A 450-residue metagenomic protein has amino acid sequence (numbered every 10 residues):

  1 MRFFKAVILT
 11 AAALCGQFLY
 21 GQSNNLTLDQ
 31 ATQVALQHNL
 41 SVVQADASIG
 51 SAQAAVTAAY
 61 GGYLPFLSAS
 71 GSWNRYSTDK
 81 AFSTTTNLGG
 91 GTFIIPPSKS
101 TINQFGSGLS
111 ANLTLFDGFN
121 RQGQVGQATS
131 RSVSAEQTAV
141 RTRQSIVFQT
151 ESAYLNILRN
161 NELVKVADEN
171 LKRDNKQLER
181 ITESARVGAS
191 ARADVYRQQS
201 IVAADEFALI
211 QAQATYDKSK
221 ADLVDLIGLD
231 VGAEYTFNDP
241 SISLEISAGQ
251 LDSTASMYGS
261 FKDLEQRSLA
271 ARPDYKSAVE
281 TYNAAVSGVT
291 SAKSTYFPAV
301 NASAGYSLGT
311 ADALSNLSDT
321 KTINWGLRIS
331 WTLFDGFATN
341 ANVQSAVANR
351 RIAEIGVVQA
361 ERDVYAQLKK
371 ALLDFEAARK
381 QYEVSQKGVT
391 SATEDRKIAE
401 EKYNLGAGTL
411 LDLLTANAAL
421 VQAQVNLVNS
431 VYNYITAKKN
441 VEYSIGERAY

Functional and structural regions predicted by a protein language model:
M1-V34, T84-G90, Q213-Q266, E442-Y450: Terminal intrinsically disordered/low-complexity segments used for targeting and assembly
Q33-F116, L229, E265-G336, A341 (+1 more regions): A small-residue-enriched
V43-A47, Y60-G61, T101-N103, L115-R143 (+6 more regions): Sec/SRP-type N-terminal targeting helices
A47, G61, A204-V231, K387-E447: Short segments within alpha-helical structural elements
T129, R192-I201, L410-A418: Short, charged, amphipathic alpha-helical segments
S145-L264, D374, A378: Periplasmic alpha-helical coiled-coil/stalk elements that build and connect Gram-negative outer-membrane
